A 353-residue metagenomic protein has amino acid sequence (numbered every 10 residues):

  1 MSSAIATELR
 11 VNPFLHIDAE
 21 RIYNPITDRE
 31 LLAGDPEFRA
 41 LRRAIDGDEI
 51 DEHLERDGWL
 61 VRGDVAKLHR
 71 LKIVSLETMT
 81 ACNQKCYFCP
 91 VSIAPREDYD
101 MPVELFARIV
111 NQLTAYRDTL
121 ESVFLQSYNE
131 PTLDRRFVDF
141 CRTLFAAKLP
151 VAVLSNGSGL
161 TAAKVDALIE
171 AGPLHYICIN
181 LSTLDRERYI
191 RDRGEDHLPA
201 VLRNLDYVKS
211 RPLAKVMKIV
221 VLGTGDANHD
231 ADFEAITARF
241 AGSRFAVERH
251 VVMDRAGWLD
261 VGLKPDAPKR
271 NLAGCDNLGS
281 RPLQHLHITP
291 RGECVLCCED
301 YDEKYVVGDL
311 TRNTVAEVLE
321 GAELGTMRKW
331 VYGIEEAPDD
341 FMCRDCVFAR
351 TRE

Functional and structural regions predicted by a protein language model:
M1-Y99, T114, E293, C298 (+1 more regions): N-terminal pre-core extensions flanking Radical SAM catalytic domains
S2-S3, S75, S92, S122 (+7 more regions): Generic serine detector
S3-A4, A107, A115, R244: Compositionally biased regions
N12, E77, R96, M101 (+4 more regions): Radical SAM enzyme [4Fe-4S]-AdoMet core and its adjacent flexible, acidic and glycine-rich loops/tails across
E30, L133, T161, G225-H229 (+1 more regions): Alpha-helix N-cap/loop-to-helix initiation residues
L32-R42, D46, H53-Y176, R191-E195 (+3 more regions): Conserved alpha-helical substructure of the radical SAM core
I50, F140, D232-I236: Generic structural signal for hydrophobic residues
